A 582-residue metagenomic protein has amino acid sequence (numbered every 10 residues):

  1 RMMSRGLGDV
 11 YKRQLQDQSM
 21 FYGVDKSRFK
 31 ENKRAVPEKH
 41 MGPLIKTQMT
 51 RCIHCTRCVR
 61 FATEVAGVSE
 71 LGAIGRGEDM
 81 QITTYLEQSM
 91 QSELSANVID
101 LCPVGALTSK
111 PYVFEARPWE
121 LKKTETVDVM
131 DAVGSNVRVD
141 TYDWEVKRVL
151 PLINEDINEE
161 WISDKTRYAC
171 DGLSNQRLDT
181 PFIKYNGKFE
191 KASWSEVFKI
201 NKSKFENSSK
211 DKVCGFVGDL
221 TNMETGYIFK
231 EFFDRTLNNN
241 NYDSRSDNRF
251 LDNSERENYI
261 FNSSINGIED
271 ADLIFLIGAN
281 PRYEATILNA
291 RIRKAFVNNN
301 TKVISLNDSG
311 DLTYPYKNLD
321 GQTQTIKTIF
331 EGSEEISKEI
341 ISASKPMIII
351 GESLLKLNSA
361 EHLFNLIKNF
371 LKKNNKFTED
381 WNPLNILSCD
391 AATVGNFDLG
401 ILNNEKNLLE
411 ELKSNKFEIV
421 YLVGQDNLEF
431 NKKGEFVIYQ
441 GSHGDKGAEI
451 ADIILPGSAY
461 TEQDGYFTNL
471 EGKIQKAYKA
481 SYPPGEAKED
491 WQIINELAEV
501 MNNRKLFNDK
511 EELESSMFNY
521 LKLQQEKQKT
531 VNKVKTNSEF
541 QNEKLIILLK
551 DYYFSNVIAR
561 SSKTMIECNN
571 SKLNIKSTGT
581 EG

Functional and structural regions predicted by a protein language model:
R1-Y11: Single conserved hydrophobic/aromatic residue that forms the stacking wall/gate of nucleotide- or nucleobase-binding
D9-P37, V65-M90, T108-M130, D140-D156 (+1 more regions): Non-heme iron-sulfur electron-transfer modules
K33-L44, G77, Q176-G187, D270-D272 (+2 more regions): Gly-rich Lys/Arg/Thr-decorated short loops/hinges at beta-loop-alpha junctions or inter-strand turns that position
S92-E115, G226-Y227: Amphipathic alpha-helical
W119-D131, Y142-T166, N299-G332: Terminal amphipathic helices with adjacent charged low-complexity linkers/tails
E145-D219: Catalytic P-loop NTP-binding/switch module of NTPases
Y242, S246-Q528, T578-G582: Non-catalytic alpha/beta scaffold blocks inside enzyme catalytic domains
E514-G582: Long, low-complexity segments enriched in small/aliphatic residues
